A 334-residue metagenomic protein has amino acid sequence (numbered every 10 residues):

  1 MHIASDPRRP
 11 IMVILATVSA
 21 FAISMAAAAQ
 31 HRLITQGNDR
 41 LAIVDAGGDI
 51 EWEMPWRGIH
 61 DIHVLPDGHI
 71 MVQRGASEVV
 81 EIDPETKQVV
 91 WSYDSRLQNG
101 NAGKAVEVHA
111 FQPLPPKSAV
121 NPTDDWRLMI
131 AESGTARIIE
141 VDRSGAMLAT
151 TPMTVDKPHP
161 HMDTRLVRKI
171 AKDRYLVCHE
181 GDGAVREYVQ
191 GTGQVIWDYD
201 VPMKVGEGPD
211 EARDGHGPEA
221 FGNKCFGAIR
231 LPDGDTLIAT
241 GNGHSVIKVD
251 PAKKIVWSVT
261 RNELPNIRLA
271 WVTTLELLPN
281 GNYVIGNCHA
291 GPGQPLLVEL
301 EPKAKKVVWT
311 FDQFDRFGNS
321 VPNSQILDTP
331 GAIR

Functional and structural regions predicted by a protein language model:
M1-M12: N-terminal secretory signal peptides that target proteins for export/translocation
D6-R8, V18-S19, A28: Intrinsic disorder/low-complexity segments
M12-S24: Bacterial N-terminal signal peptides
A29-R334: Histidine-/acidic-rich catalytic cores in large beta-rich domains
